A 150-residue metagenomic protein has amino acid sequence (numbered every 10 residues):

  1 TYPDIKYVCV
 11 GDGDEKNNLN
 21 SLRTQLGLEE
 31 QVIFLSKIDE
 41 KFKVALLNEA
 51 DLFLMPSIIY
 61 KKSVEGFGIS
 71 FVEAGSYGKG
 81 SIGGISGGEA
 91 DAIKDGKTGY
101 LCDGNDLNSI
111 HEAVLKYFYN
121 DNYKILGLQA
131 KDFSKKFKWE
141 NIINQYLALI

Functional and structural regions predicted by a protein language model:
C9, N20-F42: Nucleotide-activated donor-binding/catalytic signature segment of Leloir-type glycosyltransferases, i.e., the conserved
N17, D39-A50, S76, K94: Short acidic alpha-helix that forms the nucleotide-activated donor recognition element in Leloir-type transferases
N48-S63, K79: Acidic donor-binding loop of glycosyltransferase active sites
I58-V72, A90-D91: Nucleotide-sugar-dependent
F71, S76, G80-G83, I93: Short hydrophobic beta-strand element within catalytic cores of glycosyltransferases and related nucleotide-activated
D95-G96, Y100-L107, K116-D121: Conserved acidic donor-binding segment of nucleotide-sugar-dependent glycosyltransferases
S109, N122-K136, A148: A short, well-ordered alpha-helix in the C-terminal region of glycosyltransferases
W139-I150: C-terminal alpha-helical cap of glycosyltransferases
